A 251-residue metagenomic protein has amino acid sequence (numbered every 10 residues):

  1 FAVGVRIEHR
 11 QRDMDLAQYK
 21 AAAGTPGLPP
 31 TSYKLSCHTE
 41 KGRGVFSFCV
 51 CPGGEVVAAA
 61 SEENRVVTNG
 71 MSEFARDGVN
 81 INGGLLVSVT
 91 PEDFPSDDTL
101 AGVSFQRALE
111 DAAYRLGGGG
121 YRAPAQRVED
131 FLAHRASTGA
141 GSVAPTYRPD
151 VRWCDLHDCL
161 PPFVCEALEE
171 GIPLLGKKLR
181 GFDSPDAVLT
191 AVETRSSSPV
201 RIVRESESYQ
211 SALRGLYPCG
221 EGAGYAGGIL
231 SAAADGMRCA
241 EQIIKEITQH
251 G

Functional and structural regions predicted by a protein language model:
F1-G251: Residues forming the flavin
